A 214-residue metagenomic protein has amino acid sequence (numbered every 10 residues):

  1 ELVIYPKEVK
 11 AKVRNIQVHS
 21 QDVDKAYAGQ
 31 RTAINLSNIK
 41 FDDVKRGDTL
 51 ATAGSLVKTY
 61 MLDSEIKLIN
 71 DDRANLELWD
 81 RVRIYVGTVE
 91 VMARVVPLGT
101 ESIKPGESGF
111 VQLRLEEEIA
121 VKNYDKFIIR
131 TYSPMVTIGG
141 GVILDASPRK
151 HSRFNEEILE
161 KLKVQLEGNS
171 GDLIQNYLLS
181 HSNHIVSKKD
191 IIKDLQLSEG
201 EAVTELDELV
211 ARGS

Functional and structural regions predicted by a protein language model:
E1-D48: Contiguous mid-protein beta-loop-alpha structural module that forms a pocket-lining wall or clamp of enzyme active
H19-Q21, N38-S214: C-terminal effector modules of nucleic-acid-centric enzymes and ribosome-associated factors
